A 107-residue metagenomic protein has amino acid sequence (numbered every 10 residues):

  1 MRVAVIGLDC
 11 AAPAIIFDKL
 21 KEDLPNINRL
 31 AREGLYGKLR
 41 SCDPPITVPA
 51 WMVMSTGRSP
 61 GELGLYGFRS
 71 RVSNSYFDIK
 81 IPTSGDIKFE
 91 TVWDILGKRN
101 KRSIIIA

Functional and structural regions predicted by a protein language model:
R2, C10-A107: Active-site nucleophile/metal-coordination loop of metallo-enzymes that catalyze phosphate/sulfate and related
G7: Generic enzyme active-site microenvironment
